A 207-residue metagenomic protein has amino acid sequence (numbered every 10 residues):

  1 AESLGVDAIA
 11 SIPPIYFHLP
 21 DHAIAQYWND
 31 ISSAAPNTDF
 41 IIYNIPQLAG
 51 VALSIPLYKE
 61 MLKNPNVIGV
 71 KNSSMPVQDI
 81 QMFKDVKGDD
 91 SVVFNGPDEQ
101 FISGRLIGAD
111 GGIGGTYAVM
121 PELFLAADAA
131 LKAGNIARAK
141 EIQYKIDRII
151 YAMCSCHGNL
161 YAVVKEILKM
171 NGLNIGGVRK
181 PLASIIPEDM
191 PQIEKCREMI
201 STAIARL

Functional and structural regions predicted by a protein language model:
A1, I31, V70, G104 (+3 more regions): Conserved, mostly hydrophobic/aromatic
A1-A52, L168: Active-site beta->alpha loop and helix N-cap motifs at the rims of alpha/beta catalytic domains
P14, Y117, P181: Residue-level "edge-of-site" marker
A23, M75, Q192: Soluble or luminal CAZymes and related metallo-dependent hydrolases
A34-T38, P46-D147, M153, H157: Catalytic alpha/beta core domains of metabolic enzymes, predominantly
A109, M120-L207: C-terminal alpha-helical cap/extension of soluble enzyme domains
